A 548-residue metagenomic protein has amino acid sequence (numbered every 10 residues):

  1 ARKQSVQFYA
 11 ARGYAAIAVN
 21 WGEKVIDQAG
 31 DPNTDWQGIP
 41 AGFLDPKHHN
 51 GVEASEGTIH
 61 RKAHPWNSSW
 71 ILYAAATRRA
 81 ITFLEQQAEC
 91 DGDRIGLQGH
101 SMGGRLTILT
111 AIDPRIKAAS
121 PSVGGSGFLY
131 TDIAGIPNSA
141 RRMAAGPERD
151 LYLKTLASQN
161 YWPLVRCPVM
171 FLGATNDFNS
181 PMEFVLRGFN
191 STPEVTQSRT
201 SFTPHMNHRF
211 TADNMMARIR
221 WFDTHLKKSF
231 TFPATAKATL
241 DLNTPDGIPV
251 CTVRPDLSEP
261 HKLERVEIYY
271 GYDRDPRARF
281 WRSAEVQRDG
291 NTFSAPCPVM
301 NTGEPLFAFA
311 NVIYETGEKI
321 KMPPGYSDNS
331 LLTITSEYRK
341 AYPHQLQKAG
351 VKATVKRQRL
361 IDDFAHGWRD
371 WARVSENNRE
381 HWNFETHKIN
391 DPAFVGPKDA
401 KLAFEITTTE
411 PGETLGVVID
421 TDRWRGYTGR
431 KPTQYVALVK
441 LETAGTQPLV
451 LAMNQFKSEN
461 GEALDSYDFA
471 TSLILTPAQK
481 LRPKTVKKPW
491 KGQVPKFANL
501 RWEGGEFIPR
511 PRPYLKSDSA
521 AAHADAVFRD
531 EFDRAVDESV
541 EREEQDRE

Functional and structural regions predicted by a protein language model:
K3-A75, S126-N138: Cap/lid segment of the alpha/beta-hydrolase catalytic domain
R79-M143: Primarily recognizes the serine-hydrolase "nucleophile elbow" in alpha/beta-hydrolase and SGNH/GDSL folds
Y130-N190, N207: The feature captures the conserved acid-bearing segment of alpha/beta-hydrolase catalytic domains
T192-R209: Catalytic histidine neighborhood in serine/cysteine hydrolases with alpha/beta-hydrolase-type architecture
D223-Y270, R282-T292, G350-A353: Surface beta-strand/loop "capping" patches
E337-E376, R512-A535: Extracellular carbohydrate-recognition regions
T354-V355, N460, T476-E543, E548: Extracellular polysaccharide-targeting segments
N378-A463, T476-K496, R501-P509: Extracellular ligand-binding interfaces
